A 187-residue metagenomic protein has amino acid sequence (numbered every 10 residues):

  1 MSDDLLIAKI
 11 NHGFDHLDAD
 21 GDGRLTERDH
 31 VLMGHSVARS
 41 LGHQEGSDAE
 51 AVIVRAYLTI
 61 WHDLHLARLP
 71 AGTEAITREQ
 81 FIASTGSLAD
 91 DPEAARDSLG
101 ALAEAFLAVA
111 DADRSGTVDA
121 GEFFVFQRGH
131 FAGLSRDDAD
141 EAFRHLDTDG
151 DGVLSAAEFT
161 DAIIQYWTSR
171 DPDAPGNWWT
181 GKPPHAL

Functional and structural regions predicted by a protein language model:
D3-I10, E27: Onset of an N-terminal alpha helix
F14, G23, A162-Y166: Primarily hydrophobic membrane-targeting regions of prokaryotic envelope proteins
H16-R68: N-terminal interaction modules that seed assembly of large macromolecular complexes
G23-E27, I76, G116-V118, G152-L154: Glycine-aliphatic tripeptides that mark coil-to-beta-strand junctions in extracellular and membrane proteins
D29-L32, Q80, E122, E158: Ca2+-coordinating acidic residues in Ca2+-binding motifs
I60-A112, Q127-L134, D138, H145-L187: EF-hand and EF-hand-like Ca2+-sensor regions
A112-D113, V118-E122: Conserved, surface-exposed functional patches that form binding/active-site neighborhoods
